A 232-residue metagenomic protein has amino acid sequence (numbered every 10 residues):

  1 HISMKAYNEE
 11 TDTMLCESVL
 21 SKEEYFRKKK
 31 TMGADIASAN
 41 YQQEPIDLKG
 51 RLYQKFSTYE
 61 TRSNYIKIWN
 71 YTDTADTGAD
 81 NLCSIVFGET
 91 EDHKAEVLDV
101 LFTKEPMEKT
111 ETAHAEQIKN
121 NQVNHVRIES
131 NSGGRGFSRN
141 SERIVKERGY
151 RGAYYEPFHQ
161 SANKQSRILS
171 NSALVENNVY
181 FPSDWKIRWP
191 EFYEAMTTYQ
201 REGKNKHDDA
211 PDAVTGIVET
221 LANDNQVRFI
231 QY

Functional and structural regions predicted by a protein language model:
H1-E10: Signature of the SF2 helicase/ATPase Hel1-core->accessory helical subdomain module
E10-T11, L48-K49, T77-A79, H93-K94 (+3 more regions): Flexible loop/turn segments at secondary-structure boundaries
E10-T72: ATPase catalytic-site recognition across NTP-hydrolyzing enzymes
D35, A39-E44, G78, I85 (+1 more regions): C-terminal nuclease/phosphodiesterase catalytic domains that cleave nucleic-acid phosphodiester bonds
R62-E89, A213: Gly/Thr-rich phosphate-binding beta-strand-loop-beta motif of the actin/hexokinase/Hsp70
T74-T77, F102, S132: Short, glycine/acidic-enriched loop or turn micro-motifs at the edges of active sites
V86-I128: Nucleic-acid-processing active sites and adjacent nucleic-acid-binding tracks, predominantly divalent metal-dependent
N124-S138: Extended C-terminal subregions enriched in glycine
